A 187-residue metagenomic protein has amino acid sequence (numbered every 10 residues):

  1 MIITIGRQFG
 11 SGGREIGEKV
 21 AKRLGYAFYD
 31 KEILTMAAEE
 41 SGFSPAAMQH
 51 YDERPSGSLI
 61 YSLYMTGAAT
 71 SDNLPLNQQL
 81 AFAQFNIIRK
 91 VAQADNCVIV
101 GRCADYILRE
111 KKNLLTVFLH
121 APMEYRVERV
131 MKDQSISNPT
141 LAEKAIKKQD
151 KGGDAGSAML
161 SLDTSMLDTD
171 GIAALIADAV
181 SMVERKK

Functional and structural regions predicted by a protein language model:
M1-I3, R7-Q8, D95: Pre-Walker A (Motif I) flank of P-loop NTPase domains
I5-E18: Glycine-rich phosphate-binding P-loop
A27-E39: Short beta-strand-centered segment that lines the nucleotide-binding/catalytic pocket of NTP-utilizing
A38-N96: ATP-dependent small-molecule kinase phosphotransfer cores that center on conserved nucleotide phosphate-binding segments
G57-L63, S137-I172: Small-molecule kinase domains that catalyze NTP-dependent phosphoryl transfer to phosphate-bearing small molecules
F85, T169-A177: Short, amphipathic alpha-helical "lid/cap" segments that border enzyme active or binding sites
I87-Q134: ATP-dependent NMP and nucleoside kinases share a basic, alpha-helical "lid"
E184-K187: C-terminal helical "lid" subdomain and adjoining coupling/linker elements of P-loop NTPases
